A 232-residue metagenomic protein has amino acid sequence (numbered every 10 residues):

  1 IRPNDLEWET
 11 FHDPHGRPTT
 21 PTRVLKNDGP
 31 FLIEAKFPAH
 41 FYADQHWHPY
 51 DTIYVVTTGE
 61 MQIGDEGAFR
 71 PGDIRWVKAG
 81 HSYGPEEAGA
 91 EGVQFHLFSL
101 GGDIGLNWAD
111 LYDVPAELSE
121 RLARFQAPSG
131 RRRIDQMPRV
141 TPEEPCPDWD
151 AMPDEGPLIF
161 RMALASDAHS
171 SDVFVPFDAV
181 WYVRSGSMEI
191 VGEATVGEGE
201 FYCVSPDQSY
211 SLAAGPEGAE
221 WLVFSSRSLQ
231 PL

Functional and structural regions predicted by a protein language model:
I1-G29, W108-R161: A short, N-terminal "cap"/entry segment at the start of jelly-roll beta-barrel domains of the cupin/DSBH fold
P14-W47, G67-P71, A79-S82, E143-P147 (+2 more regions): Conserved short histidine dyad/triad with adjacent acidic residue
F31, T52, L158, A179 (+1 more regions): Short beta-strand/loop motifs in extracellular/secreted proteins, especially within beta-sandwich accessory domains
P49-G64, P176-V191: Glycine- and acidic-residue-biased ligand/ion/polar-headgroup-sensing regions
V55, L164, W181, Y202 (+1 more regions): Fold-core signature of tandem repeat domains
E66-A68, A79-W108, T195-G197, P206-L232: Ligand-binding loop in jelly-roll beta-barrel domains
D73, G199-E200: Structural motif
